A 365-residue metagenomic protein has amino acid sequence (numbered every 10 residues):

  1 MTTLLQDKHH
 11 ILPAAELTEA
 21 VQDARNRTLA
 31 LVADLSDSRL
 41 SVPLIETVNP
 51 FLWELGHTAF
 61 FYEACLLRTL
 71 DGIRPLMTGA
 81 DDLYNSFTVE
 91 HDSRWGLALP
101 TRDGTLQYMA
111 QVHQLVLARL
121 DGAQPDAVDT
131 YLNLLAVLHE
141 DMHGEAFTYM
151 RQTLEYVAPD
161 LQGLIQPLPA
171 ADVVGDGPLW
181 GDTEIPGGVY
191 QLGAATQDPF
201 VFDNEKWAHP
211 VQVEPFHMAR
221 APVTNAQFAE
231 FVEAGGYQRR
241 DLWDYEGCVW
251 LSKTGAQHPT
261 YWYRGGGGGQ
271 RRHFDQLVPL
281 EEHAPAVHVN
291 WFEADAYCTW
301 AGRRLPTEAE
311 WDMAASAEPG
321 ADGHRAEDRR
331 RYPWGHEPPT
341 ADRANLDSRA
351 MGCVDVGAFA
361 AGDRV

Functional and structural regions predicted by a protein language model:
T2-D37: N-terminal regions that are enriched for targeting/export leaders and immediately downstream pro/stem segments
L5-H10, E90-L99, G122-D126, K206-Q212 (+2 more regions): Short glycine/proline-rich turn/loop motifs
I11-L17, G96-D103, T130, E214-F216 (+3 more regions): Active-site rim elements
T18, N26, S38-V89, D121-A171 (+5 more regions): Short, contiguous alpha-helical
E19-A30, G104-Q111, L115, L138 (+2 more regions): A non-catalytic, amphipathic alpha-helix used as a structural packing/dimerization or gating element in enzyme scaffolds
S86-L135, A219: Acidic/histidine-rich alpha-helical segments that form the ligand environment of transition-metal centers
A136, E140-M142, T153-V173, P178-V201 (+2 more regions): Functional-site microenvironments in short loops/helix caps that host divalent-cation chemistry
F216, F231-Q238, A301-G302: Short capping motifs at secondary-structure boundaries
